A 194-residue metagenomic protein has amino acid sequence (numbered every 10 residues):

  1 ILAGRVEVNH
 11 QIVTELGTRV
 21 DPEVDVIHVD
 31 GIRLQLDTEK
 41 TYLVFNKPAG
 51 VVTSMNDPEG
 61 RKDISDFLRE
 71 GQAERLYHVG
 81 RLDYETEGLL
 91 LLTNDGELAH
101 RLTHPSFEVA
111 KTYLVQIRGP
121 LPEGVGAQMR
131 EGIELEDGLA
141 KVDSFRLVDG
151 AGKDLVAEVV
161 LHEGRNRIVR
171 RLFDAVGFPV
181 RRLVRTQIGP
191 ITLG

Functional and structural regions predicted by a protein language model:
I1-G194: Basic, flexible Lys/Arg- and Gly-enriched helix-loop patches that mediate nucleic-acid binding at interfaces with rRNA
